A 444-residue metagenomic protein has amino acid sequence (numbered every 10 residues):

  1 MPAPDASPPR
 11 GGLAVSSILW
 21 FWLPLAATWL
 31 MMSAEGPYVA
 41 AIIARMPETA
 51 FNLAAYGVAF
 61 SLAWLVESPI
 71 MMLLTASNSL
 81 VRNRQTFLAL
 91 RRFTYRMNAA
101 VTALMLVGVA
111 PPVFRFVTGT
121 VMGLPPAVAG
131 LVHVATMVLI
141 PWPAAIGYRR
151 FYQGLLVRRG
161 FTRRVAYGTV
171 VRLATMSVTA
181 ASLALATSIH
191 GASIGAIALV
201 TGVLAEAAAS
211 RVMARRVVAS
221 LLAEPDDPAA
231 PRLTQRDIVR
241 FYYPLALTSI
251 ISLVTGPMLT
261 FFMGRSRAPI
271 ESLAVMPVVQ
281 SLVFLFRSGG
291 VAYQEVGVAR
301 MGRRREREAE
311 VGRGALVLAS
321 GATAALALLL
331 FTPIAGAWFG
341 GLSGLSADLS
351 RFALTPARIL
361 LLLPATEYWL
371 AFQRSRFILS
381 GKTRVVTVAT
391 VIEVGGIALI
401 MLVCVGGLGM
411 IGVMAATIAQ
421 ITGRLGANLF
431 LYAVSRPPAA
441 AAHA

Functional and structural regions predicted by a protein language model:
M1-L23, V128-G130, I189-V200, A208-L253 (+1 more regions): Interhelical loop/hinge segments that connect adjacent transmembrane helices in multipass membrane
R10-A34, T136-I140, A166-V170, A209 (+6 more regions): Hydrophobic faces of transmembrane alpha-helices in multi-pass small-molecule transporters and flippases across diverse
L23-T75, Y243-A299, L326, L360-E367: Transmembrane helix-bundle signature of multi-pass secondary active exporters and lipid flippases
A55-L106, R149-V157, M276-L329, A371-I378 (+1 more regions): Small-residue-rich hydrophobic transmembrane alpha-helices
R91, L155-S182, S193, Y293 (+4 more regions): Alpha-helical transmembrane segments of multi-pass membrane transporters/permeases
A103-H133, A325-L354: Short membrane-interface helical motifs at transmembrane helix boundaries in multi-pass membrane transporters
P126-R149, A347-Q373: Alpha-helical transmembrane segments of multi-pass membrane proteins
A135-T136, G168-S182, A186-S220, I411-P437: Hydrophobic alpha-helical transmembrane segments
